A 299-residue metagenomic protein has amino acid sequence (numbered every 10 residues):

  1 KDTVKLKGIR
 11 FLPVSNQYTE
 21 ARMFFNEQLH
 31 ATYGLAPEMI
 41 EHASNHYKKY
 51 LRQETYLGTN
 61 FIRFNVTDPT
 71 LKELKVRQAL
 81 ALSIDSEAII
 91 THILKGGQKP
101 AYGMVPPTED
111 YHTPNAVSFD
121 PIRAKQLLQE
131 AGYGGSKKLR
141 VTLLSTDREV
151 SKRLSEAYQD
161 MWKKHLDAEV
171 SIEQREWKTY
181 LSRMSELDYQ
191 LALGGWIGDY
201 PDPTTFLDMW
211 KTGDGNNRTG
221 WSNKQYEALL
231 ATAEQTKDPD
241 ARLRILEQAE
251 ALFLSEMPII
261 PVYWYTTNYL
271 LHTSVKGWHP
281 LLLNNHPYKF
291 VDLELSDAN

Functional and structural regions predicted by a protein language model:
K1-H42: Ligand-site clamp/hinge motif
K1-K7, E41-Y56, R63-L74, E109-R123 (+4 more regions): Short, solvent-exposed loop/beta-turn-alpha elements that line the ligand-binding surface or hinge of extracytoplasmic
K7-G8, Q129-G198, P239, T267: Ligand/substrate-recognition segments at binding pockets and active sites
R10-P13, H30-G34, R52-Q53, N60-R63 (+7 more regions): Structural recognition of the beta-strand scaffold that forms the well-ordered cores of secreted hydrolase catalytic
S15-N16, L35-A36, K72, D85 (+3 more regions): Short loop/turn segments at beta->alpha junctions
Y18-M23, P37-H46, R63, T70 (+3 more regions): Pocket-flanking alpha-helical
F25, L29, S44, K48 (+9 more regions): Sec-exported extracytoplasmic/periplasmic mature domains
R52, K72-D160, K164, Q225 (+3 more regions): Append "and occasionally in soluble cytosolic enzymes with long acidic Gly/Pro-rich linkers
